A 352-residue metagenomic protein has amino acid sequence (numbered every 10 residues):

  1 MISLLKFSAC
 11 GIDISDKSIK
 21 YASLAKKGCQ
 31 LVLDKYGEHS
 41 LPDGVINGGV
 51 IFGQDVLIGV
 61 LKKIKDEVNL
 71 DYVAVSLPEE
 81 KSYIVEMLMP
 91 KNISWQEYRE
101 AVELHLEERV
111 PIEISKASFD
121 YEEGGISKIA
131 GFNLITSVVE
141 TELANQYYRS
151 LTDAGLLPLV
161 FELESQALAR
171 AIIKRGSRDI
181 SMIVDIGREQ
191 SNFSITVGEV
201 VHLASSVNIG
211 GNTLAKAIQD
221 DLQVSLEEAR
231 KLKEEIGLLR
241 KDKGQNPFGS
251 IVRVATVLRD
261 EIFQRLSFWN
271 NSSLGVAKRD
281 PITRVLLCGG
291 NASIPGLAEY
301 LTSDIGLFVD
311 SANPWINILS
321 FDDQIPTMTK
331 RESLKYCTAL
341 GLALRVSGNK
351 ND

Functional and structural regions predicted by a protein language model:
M1-H105, N145-Y147: Non-catalytic, solvent-exposed interaction/assembly segments
I2-H39, D71-P78, I172-T213, I218 (+1 more regions): Gly/Thr-rich phosphate-binding beta-strand-loop-beta motif of the actin/hexokinase/Hsp70
I46, E142-A167, V200-D242: Glycine-rich phosphate-binding loop plus the immediately following alpha-helix
L61, N69-E80, L151, L156-V160 (+1 more regions): Short glycine-rich phosphate-binding loop at a beta-alpha junction
S76-I173, R284, I316-N317, K335-T338: Active-site neighborhood for divalent-cation/phosphate handling
D220, K231-P281: Adenine-nucleotide phosphate-binding core of ATP-dependent small-molecule kinases
A277-D310, P314-I316: Glycine-rich phosphate-binding loops at beta-strand->alpha-helix junctions
A292, D310-D352: Glycine-rich phosphate-binding/hydrolytic loop that grips phosphoryl groups
